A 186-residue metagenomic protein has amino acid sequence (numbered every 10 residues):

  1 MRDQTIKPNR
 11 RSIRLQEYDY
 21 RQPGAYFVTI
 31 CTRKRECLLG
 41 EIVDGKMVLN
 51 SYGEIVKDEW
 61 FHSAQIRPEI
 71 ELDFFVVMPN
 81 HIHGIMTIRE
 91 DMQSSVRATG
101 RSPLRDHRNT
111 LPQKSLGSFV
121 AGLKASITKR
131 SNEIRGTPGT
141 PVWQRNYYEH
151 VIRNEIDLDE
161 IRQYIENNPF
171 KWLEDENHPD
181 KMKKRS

Functional and structural regions predicted by a protein language model:
M1-S186: Short catalytic/metal-binding and nucleic-acid-binding patches
